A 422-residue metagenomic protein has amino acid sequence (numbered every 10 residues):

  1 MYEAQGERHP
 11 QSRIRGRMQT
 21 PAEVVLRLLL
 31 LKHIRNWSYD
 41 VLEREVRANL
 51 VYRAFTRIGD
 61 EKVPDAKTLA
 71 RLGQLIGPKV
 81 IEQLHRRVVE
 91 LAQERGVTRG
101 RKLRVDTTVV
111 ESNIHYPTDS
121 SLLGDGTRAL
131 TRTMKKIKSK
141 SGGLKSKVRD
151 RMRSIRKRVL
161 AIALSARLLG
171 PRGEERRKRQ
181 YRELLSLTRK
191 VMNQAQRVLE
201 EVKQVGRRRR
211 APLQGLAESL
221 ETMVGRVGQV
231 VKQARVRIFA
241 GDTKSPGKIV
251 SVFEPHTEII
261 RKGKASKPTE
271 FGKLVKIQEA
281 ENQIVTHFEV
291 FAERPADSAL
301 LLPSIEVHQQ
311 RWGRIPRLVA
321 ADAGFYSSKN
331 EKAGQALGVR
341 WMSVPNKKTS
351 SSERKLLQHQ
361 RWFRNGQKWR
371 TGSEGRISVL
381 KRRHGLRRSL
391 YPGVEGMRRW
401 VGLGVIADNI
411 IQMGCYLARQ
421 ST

Functional and structural regions predicted by a protein language model:
M1-R27: Basic, short loop/linker segments at the boundary and entry of helix-turn-helix/winged-helix-like folds
L26-N36: Alpha-helical support elements that line or immediately flank enzyme active sites and cofactor-binding pockets
L28, L42, V63-L69, K102-E111 (+8 more regions): Short, conserved catalytic/metal-binding motifs centered on acidic residues
W37-R47, V51-P64, G96-R101: Short, flexible active-site-proximal loops enriched in glycine and acidic residues
G59-H256: Active-site- or DNA-interface-adjacent structural scaffold in DNA-acting proteins
H256, A265-R311: Electropositive, glycine- and tryptophan-enriched low-complexity nucleic-acid-binding patches
A323-E395, R399: Helix-centered, glycine/charged polyanion-binding patches within enzymatic domains that contact phosphate-containing
R382-R383, R387-R388, G414-T422: A short, flexible helix-boundary coil/loop motif
